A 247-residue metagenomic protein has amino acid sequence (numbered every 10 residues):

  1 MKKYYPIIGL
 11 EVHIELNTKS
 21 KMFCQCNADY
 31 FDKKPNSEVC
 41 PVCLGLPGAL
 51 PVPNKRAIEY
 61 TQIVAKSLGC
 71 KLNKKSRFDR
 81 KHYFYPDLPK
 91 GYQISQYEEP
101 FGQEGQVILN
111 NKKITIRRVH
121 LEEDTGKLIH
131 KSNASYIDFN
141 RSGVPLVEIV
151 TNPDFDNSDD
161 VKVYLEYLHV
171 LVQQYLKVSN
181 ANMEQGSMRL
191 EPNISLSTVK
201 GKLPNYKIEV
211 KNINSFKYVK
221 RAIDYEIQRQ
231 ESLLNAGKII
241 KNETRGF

Functional and structural regions predicted by a protein language model:
M1-F247: Basic, nucleic-acid-interacting segments
